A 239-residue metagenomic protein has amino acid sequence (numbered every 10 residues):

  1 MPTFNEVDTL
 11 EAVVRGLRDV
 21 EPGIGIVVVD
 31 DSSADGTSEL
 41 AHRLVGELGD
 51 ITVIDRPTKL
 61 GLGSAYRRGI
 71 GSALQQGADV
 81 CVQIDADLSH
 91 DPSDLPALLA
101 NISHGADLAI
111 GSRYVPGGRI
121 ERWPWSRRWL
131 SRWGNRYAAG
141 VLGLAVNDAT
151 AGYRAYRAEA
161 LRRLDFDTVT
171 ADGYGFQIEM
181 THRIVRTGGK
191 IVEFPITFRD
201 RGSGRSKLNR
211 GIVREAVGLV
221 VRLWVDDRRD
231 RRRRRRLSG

Functional and structural regions predicted by a protein language model:
M1-R15, S32: Active-site beta-to-alpha loop of glycosyltransferases that engages the nucleotide-sugar donor
D8-A12, D35-L44: Acidic helix N-cap motif at the loop->helix transition within catalytic regions of sugar-transfer enzymes
R15-I24: Short, acidic, metal-binding catalytic loop of nucleotide-sugar glycosyltransferases
G23-S33, I54-D55, I84: Short beta-strand/loop segment that forms part of the nucleotide-sugar
D30-E39, T58, L88: A conserved acidic beta->alpha catalytic loop
R56-Q75, P92-Y174, R201-A216: Acceptor/aglycone-binding surface of glycosyltransferases and processive sugar-polymer synthases
A78-S89: Short beta-strand-to-loop acidic/aromatic patch adjacent to the donor-nucleotide binding site
V141-L144, F166-G239: Hydrophobic helical membrane-anchoring modules
